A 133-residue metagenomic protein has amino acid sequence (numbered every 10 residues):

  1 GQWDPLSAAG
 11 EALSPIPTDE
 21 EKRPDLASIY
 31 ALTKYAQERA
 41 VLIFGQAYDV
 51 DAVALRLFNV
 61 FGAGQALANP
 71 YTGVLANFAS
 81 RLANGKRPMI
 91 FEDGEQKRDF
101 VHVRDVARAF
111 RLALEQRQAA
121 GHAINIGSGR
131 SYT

Functional and structural regions predicted by a protein language model:
G1-A54: Catalytic helix-loop patch of NAD(P)-dependent Rossmann-fold dehydrogenases
K22, E95-Q96: Catalytic Tyr-x(3-8)-Lys segment
A27-A31, R98, I124: Catalytic tyrosine of NAD(P)H-dependent dehydrogenase/reductases that use a Tyr as the general acid/base
Y35, V60-A76, K86, F91 (+4 more regions): Glycine/proline-rich active-site loop of Rossmann-fold NAD(P)-dependent oxidoreductases
A54, F100, S131: Short aromatic/basic micro-patch
